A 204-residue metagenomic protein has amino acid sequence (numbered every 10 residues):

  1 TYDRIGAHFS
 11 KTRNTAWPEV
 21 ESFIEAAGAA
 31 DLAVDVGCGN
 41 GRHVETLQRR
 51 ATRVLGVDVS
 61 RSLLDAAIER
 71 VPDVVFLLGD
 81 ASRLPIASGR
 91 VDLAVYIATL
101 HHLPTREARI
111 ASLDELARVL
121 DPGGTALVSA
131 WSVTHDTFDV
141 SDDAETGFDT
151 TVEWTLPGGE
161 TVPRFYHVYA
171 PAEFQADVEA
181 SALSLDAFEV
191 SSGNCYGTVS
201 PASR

Functional and structural regions predicted by a protein language model:
T1-D31, G39-R83, T125-R204: Class I (Rossmann-like) S-adenosyl-L-methionine-dependent methyltransferase catalytic domain, capturing the SAM-binding
A30, V91-D92: Local beta-strand N-terminus motif with an aromatic residue
D35: Class I SAM-dependent methyltransferase core
S62, P104-A108: Short N-terminal helix/helix-N-cap motif within the alpha/beta-hydrolase-1
I86: Carboxylate-rich, divalent-cation-coordinating active-site regions
V95: A conserved beta-strand element that flanks and buttresses the S-adenosyl-L-methionine
A98-H102: Short catalytic micro-motifs in class I SAM-dependent methyltransferases
I110-P122: A short glycine-rich, Lys/Arg-flanked "PGG" loop and its adjoining helix->strand segment in the class I
